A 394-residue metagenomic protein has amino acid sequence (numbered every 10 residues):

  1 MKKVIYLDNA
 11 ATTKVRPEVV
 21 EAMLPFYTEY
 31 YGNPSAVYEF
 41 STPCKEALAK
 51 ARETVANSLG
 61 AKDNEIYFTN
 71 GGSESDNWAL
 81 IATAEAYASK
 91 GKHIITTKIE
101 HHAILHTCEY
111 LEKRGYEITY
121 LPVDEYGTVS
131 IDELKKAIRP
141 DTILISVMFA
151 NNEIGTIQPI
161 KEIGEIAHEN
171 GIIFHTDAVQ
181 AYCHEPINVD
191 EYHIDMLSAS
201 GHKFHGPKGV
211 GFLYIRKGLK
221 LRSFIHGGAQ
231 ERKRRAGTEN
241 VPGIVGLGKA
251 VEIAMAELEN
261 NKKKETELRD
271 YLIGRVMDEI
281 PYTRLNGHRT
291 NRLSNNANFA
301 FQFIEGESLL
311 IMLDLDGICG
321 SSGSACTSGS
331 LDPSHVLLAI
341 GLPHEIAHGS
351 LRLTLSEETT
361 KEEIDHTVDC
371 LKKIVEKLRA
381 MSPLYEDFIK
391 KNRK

Functional and structural regions predicted by a protein language model:
M1-K394: Pyridoxal 5′-phosphate
